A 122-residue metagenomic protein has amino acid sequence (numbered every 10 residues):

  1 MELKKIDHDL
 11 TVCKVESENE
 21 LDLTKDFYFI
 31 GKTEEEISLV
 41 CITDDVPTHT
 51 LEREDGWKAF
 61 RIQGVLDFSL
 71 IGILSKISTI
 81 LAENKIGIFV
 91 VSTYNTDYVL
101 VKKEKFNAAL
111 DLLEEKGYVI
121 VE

Functional and structural regions predicted by a protein language model:
M1-N84, A108-E122: Regulatory modules associated with amino-acid/nitrogen control
E36-C41, T96-K102: A generic structural motif
N84-V99, K105: A cross-kingdom feature marking solvent-exposed beta-strand/loop segments within repeated, beta-rich binding/scaffold
